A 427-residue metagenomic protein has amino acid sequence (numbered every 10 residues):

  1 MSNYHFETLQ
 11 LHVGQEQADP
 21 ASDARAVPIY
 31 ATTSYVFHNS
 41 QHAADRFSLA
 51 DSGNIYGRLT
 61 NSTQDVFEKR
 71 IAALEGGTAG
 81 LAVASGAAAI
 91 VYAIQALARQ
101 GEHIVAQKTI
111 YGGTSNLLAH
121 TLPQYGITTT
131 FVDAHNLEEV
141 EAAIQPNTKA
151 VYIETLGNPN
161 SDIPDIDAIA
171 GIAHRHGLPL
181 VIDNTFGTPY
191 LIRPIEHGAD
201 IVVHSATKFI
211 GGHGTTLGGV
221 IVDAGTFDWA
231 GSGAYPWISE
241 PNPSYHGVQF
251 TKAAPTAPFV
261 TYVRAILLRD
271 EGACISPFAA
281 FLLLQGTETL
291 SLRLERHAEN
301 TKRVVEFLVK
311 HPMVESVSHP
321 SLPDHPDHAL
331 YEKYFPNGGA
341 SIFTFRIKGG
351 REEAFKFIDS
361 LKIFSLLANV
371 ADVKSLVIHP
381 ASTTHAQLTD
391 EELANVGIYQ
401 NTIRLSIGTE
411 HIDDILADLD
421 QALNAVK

Functional and structural regions predicted by a protein language model:
S2, G14-A18, A79-H311: Conserved PLP-enzyme active-site core in the AAT-like
S2-N61, K69-R70: N-terminal "arm"/small-domain region of PLP-dependent enzymes with the aminotransferase-like
N39-A88, G113-T121: Conserved N-terminal alpha-helix of the aminotransferase class I/II PLP-enzyme fold
G76, N147, M313-S316, I363 (+1 more regions): Glycine-centered tight turns that cap/initiate beta-strands
A119, T128, P146, R293 (+2 more regions): PLP-dependent enzyme catalytic core of the Aspartate aminotransferase-like
L156, T185-G187, L322, K348 (+1 more regions): Active-site beta-loop-alpha junctions enriched in small/polar residues
V222, T344-R346, S406-G408: Short hydrophobic/aromatic beta-strand micro-patches that form the beta-sheet surface supporting nucleotide- or nucleic
E271-C274, A279-A280, Q285-T289, L294-R296 (+4 more regions): Conserved small-domain helix->loop->beta segment predominantly found in fold-type I
